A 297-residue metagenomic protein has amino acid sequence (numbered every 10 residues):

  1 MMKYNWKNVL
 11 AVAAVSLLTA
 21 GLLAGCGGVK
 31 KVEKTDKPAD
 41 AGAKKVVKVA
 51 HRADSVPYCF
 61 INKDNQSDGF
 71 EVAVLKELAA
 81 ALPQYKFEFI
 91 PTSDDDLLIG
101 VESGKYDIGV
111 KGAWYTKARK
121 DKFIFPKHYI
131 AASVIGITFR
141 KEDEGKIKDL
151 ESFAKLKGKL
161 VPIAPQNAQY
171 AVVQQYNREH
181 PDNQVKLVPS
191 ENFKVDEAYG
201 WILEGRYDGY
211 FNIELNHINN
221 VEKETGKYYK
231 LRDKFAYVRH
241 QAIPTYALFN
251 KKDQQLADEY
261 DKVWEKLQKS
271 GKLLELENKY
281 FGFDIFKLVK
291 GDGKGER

Functional and structural regions predicted by a protein language model:
G28-K31, A43, Y85-E88, A164-V188 (+1 more regions): Ligand-binding clefts/hinges and TM-proximal coupling segments of bilobed small-molecule sensing domains
E33-A113: Extracytoplasmic small-molecule ligand-binding "clamshell" domains of the periplasmic binding protein/Venus flytrap
V49, A53-V56, N65-A80, G136-V195 (+1 more regions): Bilobed "Venus flytrap"/periplasmic-binding protein-like clamshell domains and structurally analogous long
A53, A131-T138, E224-D261, F283-R297: Periplasmic-binding protein-like
V72-L82, K141-E144, E151, K159 (+2 more regions): Extended ligand-binding regions for polar small-molecule ligands
E88-A154, V238: Acidic, polar ligand-binding/catalytic clefts
E88-I99, K148, V185-G200, E204: Short helix-initiation/N-cap motifs at beta->coil->alpha
D96, G112-K122, A171-Q175, L203-Q241: A ligand-binding cleft/hinge motif common to bilobed small-molecule-binding domains
